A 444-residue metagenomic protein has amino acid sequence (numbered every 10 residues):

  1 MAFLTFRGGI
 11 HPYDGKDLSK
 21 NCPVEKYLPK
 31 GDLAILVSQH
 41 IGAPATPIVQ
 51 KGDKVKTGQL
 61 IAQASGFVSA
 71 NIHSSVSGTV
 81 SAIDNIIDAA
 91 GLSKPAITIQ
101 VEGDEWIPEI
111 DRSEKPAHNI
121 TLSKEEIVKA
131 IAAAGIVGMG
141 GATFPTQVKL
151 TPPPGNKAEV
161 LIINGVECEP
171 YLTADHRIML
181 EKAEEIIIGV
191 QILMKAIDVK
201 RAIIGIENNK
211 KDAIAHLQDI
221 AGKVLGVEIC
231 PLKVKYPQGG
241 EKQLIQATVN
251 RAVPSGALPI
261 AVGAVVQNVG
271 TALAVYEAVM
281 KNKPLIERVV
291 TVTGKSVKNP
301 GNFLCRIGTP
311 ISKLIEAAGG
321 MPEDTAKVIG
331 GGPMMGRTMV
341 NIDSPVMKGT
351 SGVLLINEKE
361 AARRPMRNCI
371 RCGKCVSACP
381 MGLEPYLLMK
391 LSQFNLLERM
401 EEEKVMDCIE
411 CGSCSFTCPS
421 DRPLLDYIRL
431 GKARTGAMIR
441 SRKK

Functional and structural regions predicted by a protein language model:
M1-I48: N-terminal, Lys/Arg-enriched amphipathic/low-complexity engagement segments that precede the first folded domain
Q50-Q63, A82: Short, well-structured beta-strand-loop connectors
G78-V80: Conserved hydrophobic positions within beta-strands
I87-F144, G155, K211: Acidic low-complexity segments
I107-E109, G138, L161-D175, S296: Gly-rich Lys/Arg/Thr-decorated short loops/hinges at beta-loop-alpha junctions or inter-strand turns that position
L180-A196: Histidine-anchored nucleotide/phosphate-binding helix
V199-I311, A317-P322, G332: Hydrophobic alpha-helical positions that pack around
T350-M366, V376, P380-K444: Ferredoxin-type iron-sulfur electron-transfer modules in oxidoreductases and energy-metabolism complexes
